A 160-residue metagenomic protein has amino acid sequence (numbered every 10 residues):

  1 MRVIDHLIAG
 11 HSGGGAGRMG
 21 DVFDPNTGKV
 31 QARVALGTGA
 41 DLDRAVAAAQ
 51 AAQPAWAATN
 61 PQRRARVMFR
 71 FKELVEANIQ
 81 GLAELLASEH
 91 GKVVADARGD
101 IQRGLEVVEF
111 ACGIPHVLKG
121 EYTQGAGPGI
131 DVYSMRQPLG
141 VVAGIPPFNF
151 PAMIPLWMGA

Functional and structural regions predicted by a protein language model:
M1-T27: Hydrophobic face of amphipathic alpha-helices that form TPR/SEL1-like repeat modules and related alpha-solenoid
H6, A87, E109, H116 (+2 more regions): Short glycine- and Lys/Arg-enriched binding-loop motifs that mark or flank ligand-binding interfaces
D24, L36, R136: Conserved strand-loop elements at the edges of beta-sheets that form or border functional pockets
N26-R33, M158: Conserved C-terminal structural/oligomerization subdomain of aldehyde/semialdehyde dehydrogenase
Q31-L118: Glycine-rich loop-to-alpha-helix module at the N-terminal edge of alpha/beta enzyme cores
E121-A160: Conserved small-residue-rich beta-alpha loop and adjacent elements that most often cradle the phosphate/pyrophosphate
